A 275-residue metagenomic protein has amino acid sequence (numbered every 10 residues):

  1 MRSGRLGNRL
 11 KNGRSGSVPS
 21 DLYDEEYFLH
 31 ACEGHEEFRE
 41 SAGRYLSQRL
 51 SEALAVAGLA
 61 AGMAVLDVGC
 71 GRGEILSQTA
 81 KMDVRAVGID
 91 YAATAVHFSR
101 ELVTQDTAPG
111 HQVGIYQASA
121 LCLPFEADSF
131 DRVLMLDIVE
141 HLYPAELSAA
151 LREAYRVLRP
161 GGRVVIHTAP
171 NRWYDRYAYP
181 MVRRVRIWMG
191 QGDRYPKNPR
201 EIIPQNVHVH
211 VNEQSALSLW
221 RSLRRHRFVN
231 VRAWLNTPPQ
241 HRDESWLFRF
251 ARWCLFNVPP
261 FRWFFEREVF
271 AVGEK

Functional and structural regions predicted by a protein language model:
M1-E126, R132-L136, S148-L151, N212-E213 (+2 more regions): Conserved N-terminal segment of class I S-adenosyl-L-methionine
G16-D21, E25-Q48, Y91, D106 (+4 more regions): S-adenosyl-L-methionine-dependent methyltransferase catalytic module, highlighting the catalytic core
A64, G162-R163: Short glycine-centered segments of the SAM/dcSAM-binding site in methyltransferase folds
V84, V113, G162, F228-V229: A structural micro-motif
E140: Catalytic acidic motif of RecA-like/P-loop NTPases
